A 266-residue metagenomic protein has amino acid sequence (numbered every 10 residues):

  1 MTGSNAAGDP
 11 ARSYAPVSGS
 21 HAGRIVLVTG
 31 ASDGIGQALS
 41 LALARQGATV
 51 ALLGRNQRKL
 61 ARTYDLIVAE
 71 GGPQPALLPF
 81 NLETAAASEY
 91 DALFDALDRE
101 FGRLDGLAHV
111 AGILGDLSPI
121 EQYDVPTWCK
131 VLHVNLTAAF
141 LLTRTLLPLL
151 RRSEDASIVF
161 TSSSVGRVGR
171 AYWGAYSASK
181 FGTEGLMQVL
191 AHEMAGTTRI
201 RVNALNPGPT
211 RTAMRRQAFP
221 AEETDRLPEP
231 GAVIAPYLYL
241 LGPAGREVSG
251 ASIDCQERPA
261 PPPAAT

Functional and structural regions predicted by a protein language model:
A6-P10, G196, I200, A204-L205 (+2 more regions): C-terminal helical subdomain
I25, S32-G34: Conserved glycine-rich cofactor-binding loop
E70-A86: Rossmann-fold cofactor-recognition segment
L93, S118-I120, D124-C129: Substrate-binding pocket helix/loop in short-chain dehydrogenase/reductase
T143, S179: Active-site helix of classical SDR
S163: Residue(s) in the substrate-gating loop at a strand-loop-helix junction that position the organic substrate next
V168, V189-I200: Active-site-adjacent segment of SDR/Rossmann-fold oxidoreductases
